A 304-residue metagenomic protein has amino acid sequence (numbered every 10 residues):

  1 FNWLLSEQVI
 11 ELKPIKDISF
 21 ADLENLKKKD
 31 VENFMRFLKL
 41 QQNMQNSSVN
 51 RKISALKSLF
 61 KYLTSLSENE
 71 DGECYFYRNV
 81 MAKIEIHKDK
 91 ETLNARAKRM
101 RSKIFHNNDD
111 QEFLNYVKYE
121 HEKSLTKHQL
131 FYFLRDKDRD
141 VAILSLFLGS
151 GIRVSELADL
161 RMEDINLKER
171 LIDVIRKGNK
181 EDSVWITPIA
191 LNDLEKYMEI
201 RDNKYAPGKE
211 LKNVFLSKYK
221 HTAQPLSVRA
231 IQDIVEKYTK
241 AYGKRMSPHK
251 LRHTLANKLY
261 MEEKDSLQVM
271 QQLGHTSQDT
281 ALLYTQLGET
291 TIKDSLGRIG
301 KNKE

Functional and structural regions predicted by a protein language model:
F1-E304: Conserved catalytic core of the tyrosine transesterase superfamily
